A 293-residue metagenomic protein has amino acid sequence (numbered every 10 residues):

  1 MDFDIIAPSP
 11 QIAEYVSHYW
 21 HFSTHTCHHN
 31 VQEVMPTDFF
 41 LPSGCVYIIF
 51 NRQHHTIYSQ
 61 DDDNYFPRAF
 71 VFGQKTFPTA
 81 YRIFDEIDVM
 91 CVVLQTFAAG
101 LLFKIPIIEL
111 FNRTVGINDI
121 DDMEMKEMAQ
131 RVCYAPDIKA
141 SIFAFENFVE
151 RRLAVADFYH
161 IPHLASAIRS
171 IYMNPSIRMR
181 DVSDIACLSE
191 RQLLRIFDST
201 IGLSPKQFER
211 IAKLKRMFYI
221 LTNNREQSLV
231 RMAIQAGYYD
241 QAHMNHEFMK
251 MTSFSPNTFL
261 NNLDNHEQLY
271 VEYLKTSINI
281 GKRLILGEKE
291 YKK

Functional and structural regions predicted by a protein language model:
M1-A165, R169-R180, I185-E190, S204 (+4 more regions): Alpha-helical bundle regulatory/interaction domains
I48, T200, M217, M244: DNA major-groove recognition helices of helix-turn-helix
P162-H163, E209-A212: Alpha-helix N-cap/N′ positions at the starts of helices
S166-A167, K213-R216: Pre-recognition alpha-helix immediately N-terminal to the DNA-recognition helix within helix-turn-helix or winged-helix
L194-S199, L203-E209: Long, low-complexity intrinsically disordered regions
S199-L203, E247-F259: A secondary-structure capping/hinge motif
R216-N223, R231-Q235, H246, K250: Short basic/hydrophobic patches in alpha-helices and adjacent helix-turn junctions that form amphipathic surface motifs
